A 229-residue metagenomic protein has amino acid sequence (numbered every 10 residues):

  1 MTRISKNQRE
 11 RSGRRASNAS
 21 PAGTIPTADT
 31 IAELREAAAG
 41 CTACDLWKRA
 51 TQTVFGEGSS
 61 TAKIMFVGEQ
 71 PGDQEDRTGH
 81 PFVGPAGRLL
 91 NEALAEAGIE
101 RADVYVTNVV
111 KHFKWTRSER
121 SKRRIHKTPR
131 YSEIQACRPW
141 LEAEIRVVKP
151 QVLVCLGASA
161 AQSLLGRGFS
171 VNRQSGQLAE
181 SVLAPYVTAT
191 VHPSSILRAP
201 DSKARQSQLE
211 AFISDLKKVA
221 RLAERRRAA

Functional and structural regions predicted by a protein language model:
T2-A229: A polyanion-binding, active-site-adjacent surface
